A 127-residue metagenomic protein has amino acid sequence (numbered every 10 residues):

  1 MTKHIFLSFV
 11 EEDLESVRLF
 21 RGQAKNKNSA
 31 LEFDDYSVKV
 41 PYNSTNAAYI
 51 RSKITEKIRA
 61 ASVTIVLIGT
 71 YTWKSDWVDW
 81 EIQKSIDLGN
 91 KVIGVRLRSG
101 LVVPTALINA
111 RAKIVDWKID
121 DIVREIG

Functional and structural regions predicted by a protein language model:
M1-A60, N90, L97, G127: Conserved N-terminal substructure of TIR/SEFIR domains
V17-R18, S75-V78, P104: Short glycine-/acidic-enriched loop or helix-start segments at secondary-structure transitions that form or flank
F20-Q23, D79-I82, L107-N109: Short, glycine/charged-enriched secondary-structure capping and boundary segments
T70-D87: Conserved TIR/SEFIR loop-to-helix hotspot centered on a Trp-containing motif with a nearby acidic residue
T72-W73, S99-L101: Solvent-exposed loop/turn segments at secondary-structure junctions within structured extracellular/periplasmic domains
G100-I114: Glycine-rich, charge-decorated loop segments at or immediately adjacent to ligand/cofactor-binding or catalytic sites
I114-G127: C-terminal helix of von Willebrand factor
